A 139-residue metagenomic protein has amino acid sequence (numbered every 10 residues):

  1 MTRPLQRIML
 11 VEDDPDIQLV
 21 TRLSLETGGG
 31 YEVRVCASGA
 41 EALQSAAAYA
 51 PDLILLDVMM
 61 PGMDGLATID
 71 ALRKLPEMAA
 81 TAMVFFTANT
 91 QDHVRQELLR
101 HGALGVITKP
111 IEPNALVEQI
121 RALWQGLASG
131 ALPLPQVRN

Functional and structural regions predicted by a protein language model:
M1-M9, N114-N139: Non-catalytic signal-transmission and effector/linker regions of two-component phosphorelay proteins
E12: Conserved acidic carboxylate
P15-R34: Two-component/phosphorelay signaling modules centered on CheY-like receiver
V35-L53: Acidic, metal-coordinating helix/loop segments flanking the phosphotransfer/catalytic sites of two-component signaling
S38-E41, D64-D70: Acidic catalytic/metal-coordinating carboxylates
M60: Receiver (REC) domain active-site loop signature in two-component systems and cognate sites in sensor histidine kinases
A67, T90-T108, A115-E118, A122: Alpha4 helix (beta4-alpha4-beta5 surface) of REC/receiver domains from two-component response regulators
